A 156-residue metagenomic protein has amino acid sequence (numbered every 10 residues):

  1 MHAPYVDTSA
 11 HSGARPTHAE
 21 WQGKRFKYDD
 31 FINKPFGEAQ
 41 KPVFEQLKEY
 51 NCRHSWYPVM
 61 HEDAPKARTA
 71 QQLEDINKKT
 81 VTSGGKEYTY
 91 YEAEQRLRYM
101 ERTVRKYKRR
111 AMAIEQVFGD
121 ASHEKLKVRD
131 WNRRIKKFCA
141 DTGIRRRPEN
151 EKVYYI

Functional and structural regions predicted by a protein language model:
M1-I156: Activation/maturation switch segments at domain boundaries
